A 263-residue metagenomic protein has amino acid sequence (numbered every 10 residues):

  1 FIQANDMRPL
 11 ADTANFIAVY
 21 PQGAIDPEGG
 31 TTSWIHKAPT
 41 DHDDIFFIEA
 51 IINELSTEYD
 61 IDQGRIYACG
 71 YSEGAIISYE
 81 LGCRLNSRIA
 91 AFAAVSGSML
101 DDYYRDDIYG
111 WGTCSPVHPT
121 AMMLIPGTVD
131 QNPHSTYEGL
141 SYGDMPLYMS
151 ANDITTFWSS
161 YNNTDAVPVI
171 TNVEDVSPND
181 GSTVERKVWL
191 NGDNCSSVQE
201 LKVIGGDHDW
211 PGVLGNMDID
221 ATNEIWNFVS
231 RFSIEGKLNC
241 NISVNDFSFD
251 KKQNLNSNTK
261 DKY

Functional and structural regions predicted by a protein language model:
F1-Y67, Y71, E80, R84 (+1 more regions): Serine-hydrolase catalytic machinery in alpha/beta-hydrolase-like enzymes
P9-A14, D60-D62, C69, E73 (+4 more regions): Extracellular/periplasmic catalytic domains that process cell-envelope and extracellular macromolecules
Q22, C69, V95-S96, M123-G127 (+1 more regions): Alpha/beta-hydrolase-fold catalytic nucleophile elbow
A75-N86, S96: Short glycine-enriched nucleophile-adjacent loop and the immediately C-terminal alpha-helix near the catalytic center
A90-A91, S96-S182, V188-C195: The feature captures the conserved acid-bearing segment of alpha/beta-hydrolase catalytic domains
D165-P168, G236-K262: Residue-level detector of functionally pivotal "anchor" positions at catalytic/ligand-binding pockets or at interdomain
G205-D209: Histidine-bearing beta->alpha loop at or near hydrolase active sites
M217-N239: Catalytic active-site module of serine/aspartate enzymes centered on a nucleophile-bearing elbow/loop
